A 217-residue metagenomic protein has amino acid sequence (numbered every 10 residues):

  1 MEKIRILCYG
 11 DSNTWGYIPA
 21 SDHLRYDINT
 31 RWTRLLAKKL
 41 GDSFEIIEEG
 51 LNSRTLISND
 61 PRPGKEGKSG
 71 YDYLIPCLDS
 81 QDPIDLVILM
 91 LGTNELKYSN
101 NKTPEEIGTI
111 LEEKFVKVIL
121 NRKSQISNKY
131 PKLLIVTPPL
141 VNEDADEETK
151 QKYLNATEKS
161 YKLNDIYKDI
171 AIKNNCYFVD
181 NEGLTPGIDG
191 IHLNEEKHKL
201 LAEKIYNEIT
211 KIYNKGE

Functional and structural regions predicted by a protein language model:
M1-L51, I57-P63, C77-D79, E195-L200: Serine-esterase "nucleophile elbow" of acetyl-processing enzymes
E2, G67-E217: Alpha-helical cap/lid subdomain in secreted, periplasmic, or secretory-pathway luminal O-acyl-processing enzymes
N13-T14, N52, N94, P139: Catalytic metal-binding/acid-base residues of hydrolase active sites
T14-G16, R54-D60, N101-E105, D146-T149: A generic short-segment signal for beta-strand/edge and adjacent turn/coil regions
N52-I57, L184-I188: A short acidic, often aromatic-flanked loop/helix-cap motif at beta-alpha or helix-coil junctions that lines enzyme
